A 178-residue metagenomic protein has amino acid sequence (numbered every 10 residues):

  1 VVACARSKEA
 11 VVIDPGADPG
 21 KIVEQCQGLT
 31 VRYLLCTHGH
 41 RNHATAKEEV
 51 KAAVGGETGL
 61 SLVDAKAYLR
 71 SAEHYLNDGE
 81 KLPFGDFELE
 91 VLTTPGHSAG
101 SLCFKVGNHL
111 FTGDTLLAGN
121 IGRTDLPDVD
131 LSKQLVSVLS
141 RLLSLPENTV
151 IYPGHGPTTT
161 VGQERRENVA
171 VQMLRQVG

Functional and structural regions predicted by a protein language model:
V1, K81, C103-K105: Conserved hydrophobic/aromatic beta-strand scaffold that supports enzyme active sites
A5, G16, L116: Anionic group-transfer/hydrolysis microenvironments
S7-A10, A17-E88, R166-L174: Active-site HxH/HxHxD metal-binding segment of metal-dependent hydrolases
K8, E88, T93, A99-G178: Metallo-beta-lactamase
I13, R32-G39, T58-L62, T93-G96 (+2 more regions): Active-site neighborhood of phospho(di)ester-bond hydrolases with catalytic His/Asp-centered motifs
I13-G16, S132-K133: Conserved phosphate-coordination/catalytic loops
G20-I22, T30, S98-G100, G119-N120: A short local loop/turn or secondary-structure capping micro-motif enriched for an aromatic residue
